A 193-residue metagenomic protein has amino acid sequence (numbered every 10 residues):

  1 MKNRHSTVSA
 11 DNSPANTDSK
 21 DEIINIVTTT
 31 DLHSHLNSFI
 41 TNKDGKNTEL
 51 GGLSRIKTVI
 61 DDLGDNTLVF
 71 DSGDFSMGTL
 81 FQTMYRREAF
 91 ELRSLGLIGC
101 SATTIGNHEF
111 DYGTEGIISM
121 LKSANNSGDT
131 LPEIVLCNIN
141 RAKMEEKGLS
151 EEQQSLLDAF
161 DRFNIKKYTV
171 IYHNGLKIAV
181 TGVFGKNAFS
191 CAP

Functional and structural regions predicted by a protein language model:
K2-P193: Acidic, metal/ion-coordinating pockets
